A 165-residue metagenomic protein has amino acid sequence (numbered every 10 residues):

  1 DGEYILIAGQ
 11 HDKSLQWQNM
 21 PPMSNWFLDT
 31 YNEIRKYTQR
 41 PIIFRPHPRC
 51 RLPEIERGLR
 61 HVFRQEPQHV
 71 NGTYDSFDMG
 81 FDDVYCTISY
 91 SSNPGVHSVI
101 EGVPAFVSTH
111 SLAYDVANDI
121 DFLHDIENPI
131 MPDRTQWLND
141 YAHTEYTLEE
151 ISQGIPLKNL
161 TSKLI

Functional and structural regions predicted by a protein language model:
D1-G2, V116-I165: Leloir-type glycosyltransferase catalytic cores
D1-M20: A nucleotide-sugar donor-handling region in carbohydrate enzymes
G2-L6, I42, H61-D83, S111-A113 (+2 more regions): Catalytic phosphate/metal-binding cores of nucleic-acid and nucleotide-processing enzymes, i.e., regions that mediate
I5, I55-Y74, V103-A105, A117-D125: Active-site regions of enzymes building and remodeling cell-envelope glycoconjugates
Q10-S14, P48-R51, N93-G95, S111-Y114: Short, solvent-exposed loop/turn segments at secondary-structure junctions
H11, F44-P46, I155, L164: Functional cation/ligand-contacting sites centered on basic and imidazole/sulfhydryl donors
L28-G72: Catalytic donor nucleotide-activated moiety binding site of glycosyltransferases and closely related
T73-D119: A donor-sugar binding/catalytic signature common to diverse glycosyltransferases and related nucleotide-sugar
